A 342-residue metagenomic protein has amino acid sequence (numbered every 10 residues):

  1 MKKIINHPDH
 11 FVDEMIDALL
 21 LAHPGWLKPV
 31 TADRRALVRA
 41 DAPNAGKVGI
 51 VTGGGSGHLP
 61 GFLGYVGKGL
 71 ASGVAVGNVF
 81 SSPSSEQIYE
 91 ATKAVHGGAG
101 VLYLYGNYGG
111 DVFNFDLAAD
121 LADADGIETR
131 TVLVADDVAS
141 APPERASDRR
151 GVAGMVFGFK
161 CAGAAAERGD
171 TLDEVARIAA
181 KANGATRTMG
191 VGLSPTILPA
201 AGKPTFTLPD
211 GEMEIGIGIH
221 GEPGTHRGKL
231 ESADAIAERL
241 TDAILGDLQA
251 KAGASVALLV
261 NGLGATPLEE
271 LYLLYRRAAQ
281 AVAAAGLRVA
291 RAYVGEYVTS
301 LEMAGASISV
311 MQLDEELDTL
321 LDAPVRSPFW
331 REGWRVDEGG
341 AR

Functional and structural regions predicted by a protein language model:
M1-I50, E315-R342: N-terminal amphipathic/basic leader segments beginning at the initiator methionine
K2, V48-G55, A71-V74, N78 (+5 more regions): Short glycine-rich or small-residue beta-strand-to-loop segments that form or flank ligand, phosphate, metal/Fe-S
H58, F62-G98, L245: Glycine-rich oxoanion-binding loops at beta->alpha junctions
V74-V79, D123-D148, A284-V289: Short, acidic/small-residue loops that bind anionic groups at enzyme active sites
V112-D125, R145, E270-R276: Short Gly/Thr/Asp-enriched flexible loops that form oxyanion-binding sites at enzyme active sites
V134-E174, I178-A185: Short alpha-helices
R168-L273: Mixed-charge interfacial surface used for oligomerization/domain docking and macromolecular partner engagement
A243, D247-R342: C-terminal non-catalytic interaction/assembly regions of soluble proteins
